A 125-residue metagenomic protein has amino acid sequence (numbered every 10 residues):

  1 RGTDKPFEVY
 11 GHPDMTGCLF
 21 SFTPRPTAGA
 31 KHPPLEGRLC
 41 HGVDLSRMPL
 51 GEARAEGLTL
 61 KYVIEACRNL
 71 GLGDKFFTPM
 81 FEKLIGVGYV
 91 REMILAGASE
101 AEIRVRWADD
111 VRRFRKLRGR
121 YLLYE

Functional and structural regions predicted by a protein language model:
T3-A108: Conserved functional hotspot residues or short segments at active or partner-binding sites across diverse domains
R112-E125: Flexible, low-complexity junctional segments that flank or bridge functional domains
